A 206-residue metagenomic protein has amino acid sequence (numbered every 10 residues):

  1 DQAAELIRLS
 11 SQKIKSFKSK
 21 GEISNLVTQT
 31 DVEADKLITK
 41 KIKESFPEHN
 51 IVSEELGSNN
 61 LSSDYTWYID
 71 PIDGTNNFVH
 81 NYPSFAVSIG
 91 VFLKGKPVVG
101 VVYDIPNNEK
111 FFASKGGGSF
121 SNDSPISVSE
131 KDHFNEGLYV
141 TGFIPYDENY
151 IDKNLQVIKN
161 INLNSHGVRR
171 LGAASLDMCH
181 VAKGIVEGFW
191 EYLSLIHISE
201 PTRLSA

Functional and structural regions predicted by a protein language model:
D1-I72: N-terminal subdomain of lithium-sensitive/metallo-dependent phosphomonoesterases centered on the IMPase/IPPase/PAP
I7, D31, I42, T75 (+4 more regions): Residue-level signal for inorganic ion chemistry
V32, K36, E55, P71-G74 (+5 more regions): Generic detector of well-ordered alpha-helical packing
L61-F120: DPxDG-like acidic metal-binding loop motif
P97, P125-S127: Short, solvent-exposed loop/turn motifs
S127-S199, R203: An extended, acidic
